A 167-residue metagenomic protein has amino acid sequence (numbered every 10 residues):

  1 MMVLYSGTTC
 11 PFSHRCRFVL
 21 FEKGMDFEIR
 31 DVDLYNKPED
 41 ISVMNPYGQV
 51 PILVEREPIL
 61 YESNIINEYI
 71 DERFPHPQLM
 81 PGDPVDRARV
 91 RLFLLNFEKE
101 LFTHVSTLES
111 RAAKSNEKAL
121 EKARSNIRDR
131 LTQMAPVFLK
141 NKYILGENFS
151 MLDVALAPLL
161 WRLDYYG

Functional and structural regions predicted by a protein language model:
M1-I144: GST-like domain detector, emphasizing the conserved glutathione-binding G-site in the N-terminal thioredoxin-like
I144-G167: GST superfamily/GST-like fold recognition
